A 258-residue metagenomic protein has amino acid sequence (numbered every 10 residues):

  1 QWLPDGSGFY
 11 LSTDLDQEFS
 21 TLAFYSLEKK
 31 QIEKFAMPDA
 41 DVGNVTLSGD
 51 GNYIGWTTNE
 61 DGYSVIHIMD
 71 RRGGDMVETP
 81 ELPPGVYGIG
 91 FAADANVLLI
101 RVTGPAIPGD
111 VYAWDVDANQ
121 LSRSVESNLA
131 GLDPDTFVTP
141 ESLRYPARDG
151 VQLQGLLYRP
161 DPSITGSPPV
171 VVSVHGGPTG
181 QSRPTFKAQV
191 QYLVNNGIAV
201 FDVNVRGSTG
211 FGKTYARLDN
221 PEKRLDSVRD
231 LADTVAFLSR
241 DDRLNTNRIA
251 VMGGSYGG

Functional and structural regions predicted by a protein language model:
Q1-T13, E18-L22, E33-T57, P83-R101 (+4 more regions): Conserved beta-propeller blade repeats
P4-K34, Y53, T57-P80, N96 (+2 more regions): Beta-propeller blade-edge and WD-like acidic-aromatic loop motif
E28, D41, G85, D117 (+1 more regions): A generic "binding-loop/recognition-motif" signal
M37-D41, L47, T57-S64, G74-M76 (+3 more regions): Extended alpha-helical regions
M37-P38, E81-L82, E126-S127, Y158: Residue-level structural signal for beta-strand termini and adjacent loop
G88-G258: Serine-hydrolase catalytic core recognition
